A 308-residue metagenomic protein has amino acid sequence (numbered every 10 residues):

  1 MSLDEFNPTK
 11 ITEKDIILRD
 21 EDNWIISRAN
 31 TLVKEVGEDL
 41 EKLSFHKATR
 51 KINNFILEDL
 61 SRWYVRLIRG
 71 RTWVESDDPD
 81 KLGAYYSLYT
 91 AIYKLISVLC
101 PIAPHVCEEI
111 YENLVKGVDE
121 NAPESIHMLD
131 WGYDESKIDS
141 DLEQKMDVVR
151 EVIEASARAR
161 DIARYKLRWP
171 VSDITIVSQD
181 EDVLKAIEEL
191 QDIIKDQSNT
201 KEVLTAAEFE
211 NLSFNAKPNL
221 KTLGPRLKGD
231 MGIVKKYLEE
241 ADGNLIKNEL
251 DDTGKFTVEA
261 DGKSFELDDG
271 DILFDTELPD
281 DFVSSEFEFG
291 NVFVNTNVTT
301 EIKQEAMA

Functional and structural regions predicted by a protein language model:
M1-A308: Feature 926 captures the class I aminoacyl-tRNA synthetase adenylation module centered on the KMSKS loop
